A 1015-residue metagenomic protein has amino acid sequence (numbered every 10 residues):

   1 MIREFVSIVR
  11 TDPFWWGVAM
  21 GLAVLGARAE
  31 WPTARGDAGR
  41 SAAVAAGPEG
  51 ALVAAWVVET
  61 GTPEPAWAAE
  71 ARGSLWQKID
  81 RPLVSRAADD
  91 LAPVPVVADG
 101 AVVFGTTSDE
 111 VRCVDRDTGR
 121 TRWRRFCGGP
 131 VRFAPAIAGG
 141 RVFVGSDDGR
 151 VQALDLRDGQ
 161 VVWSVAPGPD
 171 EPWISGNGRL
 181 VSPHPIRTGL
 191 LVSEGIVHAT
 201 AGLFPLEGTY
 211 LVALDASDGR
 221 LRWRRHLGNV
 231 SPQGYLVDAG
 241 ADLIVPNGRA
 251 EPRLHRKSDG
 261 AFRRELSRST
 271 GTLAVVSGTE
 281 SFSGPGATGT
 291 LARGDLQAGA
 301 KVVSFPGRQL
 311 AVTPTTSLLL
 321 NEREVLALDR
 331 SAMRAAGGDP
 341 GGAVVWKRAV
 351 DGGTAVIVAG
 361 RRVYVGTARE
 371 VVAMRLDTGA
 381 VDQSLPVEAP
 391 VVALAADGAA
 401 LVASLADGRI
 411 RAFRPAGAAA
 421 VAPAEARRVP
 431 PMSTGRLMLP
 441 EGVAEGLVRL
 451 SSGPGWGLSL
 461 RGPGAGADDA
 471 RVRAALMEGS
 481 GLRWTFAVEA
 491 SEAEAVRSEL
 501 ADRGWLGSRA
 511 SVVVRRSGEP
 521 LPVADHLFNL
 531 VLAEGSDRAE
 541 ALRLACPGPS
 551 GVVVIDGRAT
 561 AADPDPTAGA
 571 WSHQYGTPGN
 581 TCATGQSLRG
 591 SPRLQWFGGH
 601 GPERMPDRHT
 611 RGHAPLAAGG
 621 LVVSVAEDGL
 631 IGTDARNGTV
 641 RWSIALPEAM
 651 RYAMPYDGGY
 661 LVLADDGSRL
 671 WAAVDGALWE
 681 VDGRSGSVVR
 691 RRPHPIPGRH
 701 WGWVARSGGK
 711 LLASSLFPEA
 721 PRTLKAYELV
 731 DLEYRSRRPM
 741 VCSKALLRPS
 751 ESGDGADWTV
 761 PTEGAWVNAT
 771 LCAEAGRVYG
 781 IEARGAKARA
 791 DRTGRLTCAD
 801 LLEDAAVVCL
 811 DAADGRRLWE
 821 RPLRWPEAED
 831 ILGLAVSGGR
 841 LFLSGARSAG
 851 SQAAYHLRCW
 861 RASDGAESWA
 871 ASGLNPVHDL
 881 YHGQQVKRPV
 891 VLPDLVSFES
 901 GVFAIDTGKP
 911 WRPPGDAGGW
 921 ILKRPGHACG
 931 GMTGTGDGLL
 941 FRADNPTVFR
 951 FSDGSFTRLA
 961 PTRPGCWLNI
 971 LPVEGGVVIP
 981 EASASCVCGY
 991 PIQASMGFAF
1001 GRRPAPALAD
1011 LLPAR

Functional and structural regions predicted by a protein language model:
P13-A23: Bacterial N-terminal signal peptides
E30-P93, G100-V103, R120-C127, D158-L180 (+29 more regions): Aromatic (tryptophan-biased) beta-strands that constitute blades/sheets of beta-rich domains
W31-R35, S85-V111, R125-Q152, G178-V212 (+15 more regions): Repeat-blade elements of multi-bladed beta-propeller folds
G453-A475, G481-T485: Conserved class I S-adenosyl-L-methionine
W505-G518: Conserved SAM-binding strand-loop segment of SAM-dependent methyltransferases
G518-L530: A short acidic, Gly/Pro-enriched loop at the edge of an enzyme's catalytic core that lines a small-molecule cofactor
R538-S550: A short glycine-rich, Lys/Arg-flanked "PGG" loop and its adjoining helix->strand segment in the class I
P549-G557: Conserved beta-strand signature within the Rossmann-like core of class I S-adenosyl-L-methionine
